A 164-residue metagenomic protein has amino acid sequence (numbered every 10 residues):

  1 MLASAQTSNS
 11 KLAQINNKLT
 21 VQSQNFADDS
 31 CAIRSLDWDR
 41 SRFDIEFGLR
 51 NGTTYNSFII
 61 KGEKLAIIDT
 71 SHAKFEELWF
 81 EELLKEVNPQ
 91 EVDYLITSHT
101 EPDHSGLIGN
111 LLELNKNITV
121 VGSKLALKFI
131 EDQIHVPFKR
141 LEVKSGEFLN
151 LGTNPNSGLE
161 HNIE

Functional and structural regions predicted by a protein language model:
M1-A5: Universal eukaryotic N-terminal targeting presequences
N9-D28, V121-E164: Metallo-beta-lactamase
S23-K85: Conserved beta-strand hairpin/beta-sheet module of binuclear metal-dependent hydrolase folds, prominently
R42-F43, L107-I108, E131-D132: Short glycine-/acidic-enriched loop or helix-start segments at secondary-structure transitions that form or flank
E63, K74-V121: Active-site metal-binding motif and surrounding structural segment of the metallo-beta-lactamase
